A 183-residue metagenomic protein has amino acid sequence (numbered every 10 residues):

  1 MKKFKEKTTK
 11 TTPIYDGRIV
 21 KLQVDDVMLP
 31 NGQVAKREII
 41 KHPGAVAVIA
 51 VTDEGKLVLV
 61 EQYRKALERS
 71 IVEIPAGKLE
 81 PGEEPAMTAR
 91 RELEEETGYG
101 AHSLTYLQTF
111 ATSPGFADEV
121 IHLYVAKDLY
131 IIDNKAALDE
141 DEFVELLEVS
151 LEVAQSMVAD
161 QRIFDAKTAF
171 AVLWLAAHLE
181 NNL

Functional and structural regions predicted by a protein language model:
M1-D16: Extreme N-terminal tail/first-helix region
T12-A47, D53: Acidic, metal-coordinating catalytic segment for phosphate/diphosphate chemistry, firing primarily on the Nudix
L22-V24, K36, V60, I74 (+1 more regions): Hydrophobic residues on conserved beta-strands that form the core of alpha/beta folds
A35, G44-A47, T52, K78-A166: Unchanged
A45-I74: A glycine-rich, hydrophobic loop/mini-helix early in the fold
K56-L57, Y130-I132, N181-N182: Short helix-loop capping/hinge motifs at secondary-structure junctions, enriched in acidic/polar residues
Q155-L183: Long hydrophobic alpha-helical segments typical of transmembrane helices together with their membrane-interfacial
